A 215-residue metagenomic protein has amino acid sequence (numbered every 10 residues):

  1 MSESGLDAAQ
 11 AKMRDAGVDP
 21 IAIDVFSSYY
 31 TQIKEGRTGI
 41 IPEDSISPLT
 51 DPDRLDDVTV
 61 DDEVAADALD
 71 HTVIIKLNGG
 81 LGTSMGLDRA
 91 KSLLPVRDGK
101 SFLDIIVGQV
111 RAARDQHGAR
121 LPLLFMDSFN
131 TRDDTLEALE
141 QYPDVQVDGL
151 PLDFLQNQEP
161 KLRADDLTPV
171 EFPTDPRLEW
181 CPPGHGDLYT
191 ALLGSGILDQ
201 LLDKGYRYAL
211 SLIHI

Functional and structural regions predicted by a protein language model:
M1-D57: Low-complexity, highly charged intrinsically disordered N-terminal segments that act as targeting/localization
L49-V73, L87-L212: Domain-scale recognition of functional cores that engage charged ligands
G79, S84-R89: Residues forming anionic-ligand binding surfaces in small-molecule and nucleic-acid pockets of primarily soluble enzymes
